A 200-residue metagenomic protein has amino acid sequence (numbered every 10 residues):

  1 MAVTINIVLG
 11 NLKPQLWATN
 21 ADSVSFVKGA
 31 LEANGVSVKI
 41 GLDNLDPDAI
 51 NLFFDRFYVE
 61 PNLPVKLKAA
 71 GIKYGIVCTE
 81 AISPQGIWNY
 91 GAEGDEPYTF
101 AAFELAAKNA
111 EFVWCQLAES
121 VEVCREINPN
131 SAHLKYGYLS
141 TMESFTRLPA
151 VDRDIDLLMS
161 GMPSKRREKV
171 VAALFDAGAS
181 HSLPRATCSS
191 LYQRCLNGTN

Functional and structural regions predicted by a protein language model:
A2-D48, D55-N200: Nucleotide-sugar donor-binding catalytic core of glycosyltransferases
